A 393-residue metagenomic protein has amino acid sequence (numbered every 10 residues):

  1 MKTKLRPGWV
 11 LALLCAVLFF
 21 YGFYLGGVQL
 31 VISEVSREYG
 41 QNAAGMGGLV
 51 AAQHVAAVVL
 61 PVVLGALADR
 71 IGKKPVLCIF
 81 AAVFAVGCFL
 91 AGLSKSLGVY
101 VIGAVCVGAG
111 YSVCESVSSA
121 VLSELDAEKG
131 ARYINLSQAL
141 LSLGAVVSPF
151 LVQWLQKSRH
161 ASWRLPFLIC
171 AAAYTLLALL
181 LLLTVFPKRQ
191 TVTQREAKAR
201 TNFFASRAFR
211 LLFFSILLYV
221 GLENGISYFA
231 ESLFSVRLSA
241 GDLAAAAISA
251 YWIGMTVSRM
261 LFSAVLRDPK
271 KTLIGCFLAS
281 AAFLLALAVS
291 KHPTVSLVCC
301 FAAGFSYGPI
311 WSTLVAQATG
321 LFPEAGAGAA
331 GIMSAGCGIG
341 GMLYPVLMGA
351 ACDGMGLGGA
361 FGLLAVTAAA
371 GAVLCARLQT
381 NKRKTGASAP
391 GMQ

Functional and structural regions predicted by a protein language model:
W9-Q41, I226-E231: Extracytoplasmic
G26, Q53-V62, V146, W252-M260 (+1 more regions): Residue-level signature of mid-helix packing/kink "hotspots" within the transmembrane helices of 12-pass Major
V28-Q29, R207-V257: Extracytoplasmic gate region of multi-pass secondary transporters
G40, G72, L93-G98, A127 (+2 more regions): Helix-breaking motifs and short loop linkers at transmembrane-helix boundaries and internal kinks in secondary membrane
V59-L97: Conserved MFS/SLC helix-loop-helix module at the cytosolic interface between two early adjacent transmembrane helices
G103-A139: Cytoplasmic helix-loop-helix junction between adjacent transmembrane helices in 12-TM secondary transporters
E128-K129, Y133-R189: Helix-loop-helix hairpin linking two adjacent transmembrane segments in secondary transporters
P269-L314: C-terminal transmembrane helical hairpin of 12-TM major facilitator-type secondary transporters
